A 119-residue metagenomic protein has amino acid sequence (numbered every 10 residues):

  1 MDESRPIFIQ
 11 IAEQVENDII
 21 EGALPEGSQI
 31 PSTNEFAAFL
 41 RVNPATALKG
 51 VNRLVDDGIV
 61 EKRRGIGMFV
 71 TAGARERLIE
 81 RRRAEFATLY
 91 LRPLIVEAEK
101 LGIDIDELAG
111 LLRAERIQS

Functional and structural regions predicted by a protein language model:
M1-Q29, E35, E85-S119: Extreme N-terminal segment that seeds HTH/winged-HTH DNA-binding domains in transcriptional regulators
S4-Q10, T46-L54, I66-T71: Short, mixed-charge, low-aromatic patches
E21, E26, K49, R64-I66: Short glycine-rich loop/turn motifs that provide flexible caps or phosphate-binding loops at active sites
Q29-I30, K62-R75: Short, Lys/Arg-rich nucleic-acid/phosphate-binding segment
Q29-K62: N-terminal helix-turn-helix
L40, A74-R75, Q118-S119: Short secondary-structure transition/capping segments
N43-T46, R83, L94: Generic hydrophobic secondary-structure packing signal
T71-T88, R92: A surface-exposed regulatory interaction patch that couples sensing to output across bacterial transport/metabolic
